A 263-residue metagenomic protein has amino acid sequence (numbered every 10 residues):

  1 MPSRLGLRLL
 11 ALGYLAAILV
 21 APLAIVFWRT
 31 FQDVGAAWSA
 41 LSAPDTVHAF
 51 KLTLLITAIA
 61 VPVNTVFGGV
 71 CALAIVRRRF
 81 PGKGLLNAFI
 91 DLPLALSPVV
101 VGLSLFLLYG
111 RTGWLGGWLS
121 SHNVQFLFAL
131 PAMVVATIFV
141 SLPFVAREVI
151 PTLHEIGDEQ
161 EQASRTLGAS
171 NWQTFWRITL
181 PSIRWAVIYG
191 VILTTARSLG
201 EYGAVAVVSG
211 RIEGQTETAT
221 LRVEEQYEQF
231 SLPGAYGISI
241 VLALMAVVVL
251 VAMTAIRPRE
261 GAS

Functional and structural regions predicted by a protein language model:
P2-L10, I18-A21, I25, G82 (+3 more regions): C-terminal transmembrane helix and the adjacent membrane-cytosol boundary/short C-terminal tail of inner/organellar
P2-L5, V26-P62, R77-K83, E225-P233: Periplasmic/extracellular loop-to-transmembrane helix junction in inner-membrane transport proteins
L10-Y14, P62, L86, L92 (+5 more regions): Transmembrane alpha-helices
A17, A21, K51, L55-F67 (+8 more regions): Hydrophobic alpha-helical transmembrane segments of multipass integral membrane proteins, especially permease/channel
V20-F31, V66-C71, V100, T112 (+8 more regions): Membrane-embedded alpha-helices of multi-pass transport/permease systems
G35-A36, V47, G82, G102-I138 (+2 more regions): Membrane-interfacial helix termini and adjacent extracytoplasmic/periplasmic loops of multi-pass transporters
A36-A37, P44, Y202-A252: Interhelical loop and adjacent transmembrane-helix boundary motif in polytopic membrane transport permeases
I59-I90, L103, L107, G117-W118 (+2 more regions): Transmembrane-helix boundary motif in ABC transporter permease subunits
